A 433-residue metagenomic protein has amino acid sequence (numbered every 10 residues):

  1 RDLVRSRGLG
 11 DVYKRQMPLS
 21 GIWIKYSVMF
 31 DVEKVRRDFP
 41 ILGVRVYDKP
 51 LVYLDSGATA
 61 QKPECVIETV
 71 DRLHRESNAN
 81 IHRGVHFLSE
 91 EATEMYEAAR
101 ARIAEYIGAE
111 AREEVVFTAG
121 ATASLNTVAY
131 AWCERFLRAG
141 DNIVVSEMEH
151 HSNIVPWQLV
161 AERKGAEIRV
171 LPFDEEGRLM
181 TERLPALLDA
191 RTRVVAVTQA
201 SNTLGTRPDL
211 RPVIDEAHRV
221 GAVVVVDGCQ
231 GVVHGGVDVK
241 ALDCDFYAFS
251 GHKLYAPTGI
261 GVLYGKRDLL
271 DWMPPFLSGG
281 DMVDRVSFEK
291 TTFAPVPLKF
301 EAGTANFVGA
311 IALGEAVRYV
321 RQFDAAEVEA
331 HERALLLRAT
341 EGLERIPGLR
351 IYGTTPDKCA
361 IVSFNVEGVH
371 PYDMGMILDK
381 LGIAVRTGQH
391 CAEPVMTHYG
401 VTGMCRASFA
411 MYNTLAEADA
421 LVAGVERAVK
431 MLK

Functional and structural regions predicted by a protein language model:
R1-Y13: Short, small-residue-biased leader/transition segments that mark boundaries at the very start of proteins
I22-K433: Pyridoxal 5′-phosphate
